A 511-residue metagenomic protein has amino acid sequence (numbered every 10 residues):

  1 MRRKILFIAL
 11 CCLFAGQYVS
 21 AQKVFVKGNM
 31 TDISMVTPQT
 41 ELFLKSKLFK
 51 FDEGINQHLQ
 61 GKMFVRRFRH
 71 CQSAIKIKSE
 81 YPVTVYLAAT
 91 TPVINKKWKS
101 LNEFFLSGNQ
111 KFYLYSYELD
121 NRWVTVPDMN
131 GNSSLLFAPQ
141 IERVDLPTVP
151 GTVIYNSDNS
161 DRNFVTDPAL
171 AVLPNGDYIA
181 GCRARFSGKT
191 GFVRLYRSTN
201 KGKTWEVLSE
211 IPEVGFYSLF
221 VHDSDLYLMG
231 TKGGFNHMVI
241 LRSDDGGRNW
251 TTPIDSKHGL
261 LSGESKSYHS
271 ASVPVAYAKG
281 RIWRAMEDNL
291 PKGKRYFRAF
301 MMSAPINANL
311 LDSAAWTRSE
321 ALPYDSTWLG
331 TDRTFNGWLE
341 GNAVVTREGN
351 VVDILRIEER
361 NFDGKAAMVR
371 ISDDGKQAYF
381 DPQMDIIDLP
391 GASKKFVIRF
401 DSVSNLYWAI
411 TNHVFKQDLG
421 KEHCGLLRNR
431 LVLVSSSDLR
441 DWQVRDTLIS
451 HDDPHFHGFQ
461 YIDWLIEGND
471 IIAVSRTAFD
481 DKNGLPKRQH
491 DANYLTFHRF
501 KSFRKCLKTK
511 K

Functional and structural regions predicted by a protein language model:
M1-Q22: Bacterial Sec-dependent N-terminal signal peptides
Q22-R69: Glycan-recognition and processing domains
R66-K78, S393: Short beta-strands within extracellular/lumenal beta-sheet-rich domains
Y81-P92: A short beta-strand element within beta-rich, extracytoplasmic domains of secreted/secretory-pathway proteins
P92-N102: Short, surface-exposed beta-strand/strand-loop-strand elements in extracellular ectodomains
S116-M129: Noncatalytic modules at the cell exterior or secretory-pathway interfaces, chiefly beta-strand-rich lectin/adhesion
N130-D145: Exposed low-complexity, polar/acidic, P/S/T/G-rich flexible segments that act as propeptides, protease-susceptible
R143-A271, Y277-N336, E340, V344-G391 (+4 more regions): Beta-rich carbohydrate-recognition and catalytic domains
